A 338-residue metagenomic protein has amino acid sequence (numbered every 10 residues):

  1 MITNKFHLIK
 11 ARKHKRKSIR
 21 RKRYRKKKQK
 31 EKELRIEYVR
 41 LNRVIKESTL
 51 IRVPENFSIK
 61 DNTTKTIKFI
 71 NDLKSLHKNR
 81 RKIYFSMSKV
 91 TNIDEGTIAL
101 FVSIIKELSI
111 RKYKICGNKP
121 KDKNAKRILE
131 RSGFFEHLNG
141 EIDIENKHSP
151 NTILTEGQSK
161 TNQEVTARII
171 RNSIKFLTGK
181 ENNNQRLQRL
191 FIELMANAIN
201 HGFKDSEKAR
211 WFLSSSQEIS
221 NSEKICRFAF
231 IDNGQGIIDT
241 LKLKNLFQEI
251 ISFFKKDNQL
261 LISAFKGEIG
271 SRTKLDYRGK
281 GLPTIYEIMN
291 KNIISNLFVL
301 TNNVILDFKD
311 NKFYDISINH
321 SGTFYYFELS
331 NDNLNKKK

Functional and structural regions predicted by a protein language model:
I2-R52, N56-K65, K74, N139 (+2 more regions): Flexible, glycine-/charge-rich segments associated with ATP-binding catalytic modules
V53-L138: Amphipathic alpha-helical interaction surfaces in cytosolic regulatory modules
I59-T66, I93-T97, S159-T166, L187 (+1 more regions): Phosphate/oxyanion-binding active-site loops and adjacent basic polyanion-contact surfaces
I104, E181-S220, L282, Y286-I288: Conserved ATP-binding N-box helix of the HATPase_c
A125-R127, I238-D239, N335-K336: Switch/connector loops and helix/strand junctions flanking conserved nucleotide-binding motifs in nucleotide-processing
L129, F134-I169: Internal, well-ordered alpha/beta segment that forms a basic, Gly-enriched binding/recognition surface
I153-G179, K244-G270: Helix-loop-beta hinge of the Bergerat
A198-L246, N311-K312: ATP-lid-like helix-loop hinge signature
